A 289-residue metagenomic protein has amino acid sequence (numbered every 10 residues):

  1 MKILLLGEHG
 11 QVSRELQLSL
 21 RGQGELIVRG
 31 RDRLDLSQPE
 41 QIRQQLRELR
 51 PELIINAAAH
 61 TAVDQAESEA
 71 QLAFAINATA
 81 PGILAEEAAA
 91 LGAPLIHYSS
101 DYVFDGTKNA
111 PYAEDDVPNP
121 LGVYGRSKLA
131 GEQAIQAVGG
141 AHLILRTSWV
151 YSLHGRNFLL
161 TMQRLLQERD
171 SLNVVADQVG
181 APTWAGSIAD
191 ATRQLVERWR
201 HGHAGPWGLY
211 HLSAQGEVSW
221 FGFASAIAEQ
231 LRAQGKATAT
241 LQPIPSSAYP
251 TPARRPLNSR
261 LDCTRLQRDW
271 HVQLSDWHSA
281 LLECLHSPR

Functional and structural regions predicted by a protein language model:
I3-S19: N-terminal Rossmann NAD(P)H-binding glycine-rich loop of SDR-like oxidoreductase domains
L6, R29, A57-A58, L95-S100 (+2 more regions): SDR active-site strand-loop-helix element
R21-Q44: Adenosine-cofactor binding site in Rossmann-like domains, unifying the SAM/SAH pocket of S-adenosylmethionine-dependent
P39-I76: NAD(P)H-binding glycine-rich loop region in Rossmannoid oxidoreductase-like domains and their noncatalytic homologs
S68, A75, A80-I83, A90 (+2 more regions): Catalytic helix-loop patch of NAD(P)-dependent Rossmann-fold dehydrogenases
Q133-A181, G186-Q194: NAD(P)-dependent short-chain dehydrogenase/reductase
A191-T192, R198-P252: Mid/C-terminal beta-alpha module of Rossmann-like enzyme folds, strongest in SDR-family dehydrogenases/epimerases
S275-R289: Amphipathic terminal alpha-helices
